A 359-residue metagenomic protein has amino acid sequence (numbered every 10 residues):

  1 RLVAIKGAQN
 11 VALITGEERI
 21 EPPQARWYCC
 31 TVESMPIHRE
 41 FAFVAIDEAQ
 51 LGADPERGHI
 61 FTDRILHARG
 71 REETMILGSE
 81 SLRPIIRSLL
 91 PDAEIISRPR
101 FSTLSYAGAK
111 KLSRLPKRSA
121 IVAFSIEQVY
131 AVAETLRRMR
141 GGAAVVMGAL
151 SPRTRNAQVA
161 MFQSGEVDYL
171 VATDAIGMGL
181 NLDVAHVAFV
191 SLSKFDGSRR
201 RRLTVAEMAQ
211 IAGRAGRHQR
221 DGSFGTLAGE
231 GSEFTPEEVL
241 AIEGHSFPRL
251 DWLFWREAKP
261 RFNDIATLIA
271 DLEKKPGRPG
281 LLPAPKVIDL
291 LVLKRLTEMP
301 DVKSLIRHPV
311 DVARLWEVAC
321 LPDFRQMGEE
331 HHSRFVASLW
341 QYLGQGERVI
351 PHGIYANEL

Functional and structural regions predicted by a protein language model:
R1, T74-L77, R83, L115-M139 (+3 more regions): Conserved strand-helix element at the start of the C-terminal RecA-like helicase core
L2-E40: Inter-Walker segment of RecA-like/P-loop motor cores
L13, R19-Q24, A131, G142-V145 (+1 more regions): Conserved helicase ATPase core of P-loop NTP-dependent helicases/translocases
I14-W27, E80-R118: Interdomain hinge/linker at the junction between the two RecA-like core domains of SF2 helicases
F43, Q50-S105: Post-DEXD/H (motif II) to motif III coupling segment of the RecA-like Helicase ATP-binding lobe
E56, I60, L66-A68, I95-R137: Conserved interdomain hinge at the start of the Helicase C-terminal
E72-P84, S164-G165, Y169, L182-H245: Conserved segment of the helicase C-terminal RecA-like domain
H245-L359: Accessory helical-bundle/CTD segments and flexible terminal tails appended to RecA-like ATPase motors
